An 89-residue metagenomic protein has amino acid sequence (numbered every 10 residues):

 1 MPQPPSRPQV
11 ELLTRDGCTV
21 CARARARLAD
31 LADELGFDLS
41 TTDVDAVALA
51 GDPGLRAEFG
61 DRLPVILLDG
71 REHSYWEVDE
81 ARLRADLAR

Functional and structural regions predicted by a protein language model:
P2-E34: Local sequence-structure signature of Cys/Sec-based thiol-disulfide redox active-site neighborhoods
P8, F37, D61: Structured loop/turn residues at beta-strand edges in well-structured enzyme cores
R23-A26, G54, E58, V78: Generic recognition of short, well-ordered alpha-helical segments
F37-A50: Thiol-based oxidoreductase modules, predominantly thioredoxin-like and allied folds used for disulfide exchange
R56-I66: Structural micro-motif
L68-R89: Non-catalytic, surface beta->alpha helical segment in thiol-disulfide oxidoreductase systems
